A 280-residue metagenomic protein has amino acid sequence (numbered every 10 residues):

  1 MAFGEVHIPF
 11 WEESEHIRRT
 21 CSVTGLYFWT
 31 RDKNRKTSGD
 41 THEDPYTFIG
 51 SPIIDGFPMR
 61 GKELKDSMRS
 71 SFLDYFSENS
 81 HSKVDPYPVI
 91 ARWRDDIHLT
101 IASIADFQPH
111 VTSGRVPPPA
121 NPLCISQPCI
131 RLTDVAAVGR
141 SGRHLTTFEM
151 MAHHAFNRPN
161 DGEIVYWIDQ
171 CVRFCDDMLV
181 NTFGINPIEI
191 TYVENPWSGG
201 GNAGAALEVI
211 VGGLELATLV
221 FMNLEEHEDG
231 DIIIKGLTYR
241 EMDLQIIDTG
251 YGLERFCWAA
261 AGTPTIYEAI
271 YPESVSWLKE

Functional and structural regions predicted by a protein language model:
M1-E12: Short, intrinsically disordered terminal segments enriched in charged and Pro/Gly residues
E13, T30: Residue-level marker of regulatory loop/turn positions in helix-turn-helix DNA-binding domains and in histidine
H16, Y46-F48, S80-S82: Short glycine-aromatic motifs
R18-R19, G25, D32-T37: Residues immediately within or flanking Cys/His clusters that coordinate Zn2+ in small zinc-binding modules
R31-I49: Cysteine-rich micro-motifs
P52-E280: Structured aminoacyl-transfer and RNA-binding surfaces used for tRNA recognition/handling in the translation apparatus
